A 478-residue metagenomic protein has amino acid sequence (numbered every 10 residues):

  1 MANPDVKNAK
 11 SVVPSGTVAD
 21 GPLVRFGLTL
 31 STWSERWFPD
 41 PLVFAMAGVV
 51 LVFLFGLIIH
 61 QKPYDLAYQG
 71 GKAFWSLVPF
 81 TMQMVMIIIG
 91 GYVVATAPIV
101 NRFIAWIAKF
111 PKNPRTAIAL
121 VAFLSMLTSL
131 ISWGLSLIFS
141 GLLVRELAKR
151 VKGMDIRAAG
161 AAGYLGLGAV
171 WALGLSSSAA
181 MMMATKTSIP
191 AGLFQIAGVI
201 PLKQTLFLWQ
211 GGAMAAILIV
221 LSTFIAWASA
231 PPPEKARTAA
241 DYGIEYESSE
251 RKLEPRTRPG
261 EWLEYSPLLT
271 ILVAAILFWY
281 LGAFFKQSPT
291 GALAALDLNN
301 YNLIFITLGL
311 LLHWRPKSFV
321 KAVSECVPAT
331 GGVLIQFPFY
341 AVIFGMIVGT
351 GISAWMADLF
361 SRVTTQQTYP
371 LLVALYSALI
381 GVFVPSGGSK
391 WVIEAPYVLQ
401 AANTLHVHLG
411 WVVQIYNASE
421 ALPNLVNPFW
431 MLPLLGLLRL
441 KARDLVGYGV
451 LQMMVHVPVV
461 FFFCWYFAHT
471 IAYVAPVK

Functional and structural regions predicted by a protein language model:
M1-I89, F207-V220, F224-G332, Q336 (+2 more regions): Hydrophobic transmembrane alpha-helices of multi-pass small-molecule transporters
F26-T29, D65-G70, A95-P111, L142-I156 (+3 more regions): Flexible loop linkers connecting adjacent transmembrane helices in multi-pass alpha-helical membrane transporters
F38-D40, W75-T81, A108-L120, R150-A159 (+4 more regions): Membrane-interfacial loop-to-helix junctions in multi-pass transporters
V49-V50, Q69, A73, V85-Y92 (+8 more regions): Hydrophobic alpha-helical transmembrane segments of multi-pass small-molecule transporters/permeases
L77-M183, S188-I189, F383: Early transmembrane hairpin of solute transport permeases
F110-E146, L334-T350, S361-Q400, T404: Hydrophobic alpha-helical transmembrane segments of multi-pass integral membrane proteins, predominantly secondary
P114-S129, G153-S176, L193, A197-G198 (+3 more regions): Alpha-helical transmembrane segments of multi-pass membrane proteins
L143-R237, W430-F463: Membrane-core helix-loop-helix motifs of multi-pass transport proteins
